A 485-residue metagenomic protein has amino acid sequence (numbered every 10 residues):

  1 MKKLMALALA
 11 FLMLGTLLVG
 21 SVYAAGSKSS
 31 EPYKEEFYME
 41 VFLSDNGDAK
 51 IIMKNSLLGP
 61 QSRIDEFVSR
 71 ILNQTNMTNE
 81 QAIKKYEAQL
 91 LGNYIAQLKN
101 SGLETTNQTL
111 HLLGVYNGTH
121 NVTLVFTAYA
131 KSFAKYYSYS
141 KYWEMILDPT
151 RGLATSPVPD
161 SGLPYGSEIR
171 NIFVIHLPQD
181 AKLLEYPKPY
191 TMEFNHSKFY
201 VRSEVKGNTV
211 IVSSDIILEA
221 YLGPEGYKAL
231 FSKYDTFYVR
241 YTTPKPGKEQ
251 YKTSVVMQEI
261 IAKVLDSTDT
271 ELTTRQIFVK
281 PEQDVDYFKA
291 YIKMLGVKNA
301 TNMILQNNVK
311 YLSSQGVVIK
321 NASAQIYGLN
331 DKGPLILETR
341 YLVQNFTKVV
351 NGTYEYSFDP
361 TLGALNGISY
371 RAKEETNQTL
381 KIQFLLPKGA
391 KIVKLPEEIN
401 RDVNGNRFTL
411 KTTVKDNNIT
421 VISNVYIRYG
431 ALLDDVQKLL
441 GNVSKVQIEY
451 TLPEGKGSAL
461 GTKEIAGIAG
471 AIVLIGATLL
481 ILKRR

Functional and structural regions predicted by a protein language model:
M1-A8: Bacterial N-terminal signal peptides that target proteins for export
L9-L17: Hydrophobic core
T16-S21, L480-I481: Hydrophobic membrane-targeting alpha-helices
Y23-G470, L482: Lumenal/extracellular ectodomains and adaptor appendage modules of the eukaryotic vesicle/secretory system
I475-R485: C-terminal membrane-anchoring or membrane-association module
